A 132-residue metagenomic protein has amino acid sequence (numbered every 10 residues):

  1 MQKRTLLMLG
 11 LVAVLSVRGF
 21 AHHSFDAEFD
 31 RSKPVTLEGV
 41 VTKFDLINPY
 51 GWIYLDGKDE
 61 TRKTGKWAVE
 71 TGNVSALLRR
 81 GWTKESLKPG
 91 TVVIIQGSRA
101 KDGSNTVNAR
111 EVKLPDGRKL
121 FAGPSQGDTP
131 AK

Functional and structural regions predicted by a protein language model:
M1-L7: Bacterial N-terminal signal peptides that target proteins for export
M8-R18: Bacterial N-terminal signal peptides
G19-V35: Short boundary/loop segments of OB/S1/cold-shock single-stranded nucleic-acid-binding domains
G39-V41: Conserved hydrophobic positions within beta-strands
I47-K58: Short aromatic-glycine-enriched beta-strand elements
T71-R79: Short, structured beta-strand/loop micro-motifs enriched in basic residues and often containing a Trp
R79-I95: Short nucleic-acid-contacting surface segments enriched for D/E, G, S/T with interspersed K/R
A100-P124: OB-fold/S1-family single-stranded nucleic acid-binding modules
